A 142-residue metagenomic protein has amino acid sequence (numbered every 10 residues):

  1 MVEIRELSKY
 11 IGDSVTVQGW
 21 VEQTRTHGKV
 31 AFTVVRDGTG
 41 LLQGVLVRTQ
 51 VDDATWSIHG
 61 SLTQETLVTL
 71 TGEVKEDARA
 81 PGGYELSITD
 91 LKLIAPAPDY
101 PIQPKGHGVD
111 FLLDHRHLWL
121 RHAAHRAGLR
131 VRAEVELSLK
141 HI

Functional and structural regions predicted by a protein language model:
M1-K140: Class II aminoacyl-tRNA synthetase catalytic cores and aaRS-like
